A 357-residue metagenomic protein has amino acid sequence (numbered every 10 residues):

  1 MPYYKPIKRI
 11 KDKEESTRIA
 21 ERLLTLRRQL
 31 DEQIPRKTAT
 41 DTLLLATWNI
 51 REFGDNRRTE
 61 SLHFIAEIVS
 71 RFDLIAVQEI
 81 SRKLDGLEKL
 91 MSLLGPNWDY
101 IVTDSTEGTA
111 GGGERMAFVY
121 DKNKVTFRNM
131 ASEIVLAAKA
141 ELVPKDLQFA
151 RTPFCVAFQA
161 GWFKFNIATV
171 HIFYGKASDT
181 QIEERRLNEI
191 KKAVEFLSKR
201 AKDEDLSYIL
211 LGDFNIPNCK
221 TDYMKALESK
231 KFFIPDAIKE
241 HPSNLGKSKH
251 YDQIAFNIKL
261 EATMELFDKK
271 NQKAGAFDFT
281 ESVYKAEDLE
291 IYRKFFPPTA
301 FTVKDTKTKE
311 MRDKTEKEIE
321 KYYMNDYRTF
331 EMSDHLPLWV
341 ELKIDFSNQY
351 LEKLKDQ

Functional and structural regions predicted by a protein language model:
M1-Q357: Divalent cation-coordinating acidic motifs and surrounding scaffolds that mediate Ca2+/Mg2+/Mn2+/Zn2+-dependent binding
